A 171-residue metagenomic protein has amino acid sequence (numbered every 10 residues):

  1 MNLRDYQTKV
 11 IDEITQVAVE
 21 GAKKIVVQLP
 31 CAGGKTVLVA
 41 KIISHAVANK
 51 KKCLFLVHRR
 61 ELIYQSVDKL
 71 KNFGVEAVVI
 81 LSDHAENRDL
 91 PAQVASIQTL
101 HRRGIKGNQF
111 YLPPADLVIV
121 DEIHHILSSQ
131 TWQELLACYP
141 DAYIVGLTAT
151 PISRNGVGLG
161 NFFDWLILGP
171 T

Functional and structural regions predicted by a protein language model:
M1-Q28: Conserved pre-motif I regulatory segment
E20-I43: Walker A/P-loop
T36-K41, H45-N72, S153-R154: Conserved Walker A/P-loop ATP-binding site and its immediately adjacent core in helicase/helicase-like ATPase domains
K51-K52, D89-A92, P114-L117, P140-V145: Loop/turn-to-beta-strand initiation segments
R60-L62, A85, T99-H101, H125 (+1 more regions): Conserved nucleotide-binding/hydrolysis micro-motifs of P-loop NTPases
L70-K106: Inter-Walker segment of RecA-like/P-loop motor cores
Q93-E134: Conserved RecA-like ASCE ATPase "motif II neighborhood" in helicase/translocase motors
H124-T171: Post-DEXD/H (motif II) to motif III coupling segment of the RecA-like Helicase ATP-binding lobe
